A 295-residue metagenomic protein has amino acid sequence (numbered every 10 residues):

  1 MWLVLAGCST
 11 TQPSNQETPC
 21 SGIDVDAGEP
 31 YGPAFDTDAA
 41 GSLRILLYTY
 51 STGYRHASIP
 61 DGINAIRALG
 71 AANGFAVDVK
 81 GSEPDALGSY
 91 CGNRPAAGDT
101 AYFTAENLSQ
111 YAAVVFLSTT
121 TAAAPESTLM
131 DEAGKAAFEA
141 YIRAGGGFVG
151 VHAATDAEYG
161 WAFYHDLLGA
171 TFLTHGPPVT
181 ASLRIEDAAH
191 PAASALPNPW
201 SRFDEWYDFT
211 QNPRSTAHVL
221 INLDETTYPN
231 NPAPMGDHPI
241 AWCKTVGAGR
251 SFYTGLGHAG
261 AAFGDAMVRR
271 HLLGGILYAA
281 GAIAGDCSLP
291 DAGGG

Functional and structural regions predicted by a protein language model:
V4-G7: C-terminal motif of bacterial Sec signal peptides marking the signal peptidase cleavage site
P13-A40, A57-P60, N64-F75, G81-S82 (+3 more regions): Extracellular ligand-binding/catalytic regions of CAZymes and related secreted enzymes and adhesion modules
L43: Nucleotide donor/acceptor-binding cores
L46-L47, Y54-G150, A154-D156: Helical hinge/lid and interdomain linker segments adjacent to catalytic or ligand-binding clefts that mediate domain
L47-T49, L220-N222, S251-L256: Active-site-proximal beta-strand elements of phosphoester/diester hydrolases
Y50, L117-T121, L256-G257, A280: Cell-envelope and extracellular/periplasmic
T120-N198: A glycine-rich, often tryptophan-bearing local segment used as a flexible ligand/cofactor-contacting loop or short
A170-G247: Catalytic beta-strand/loop cores that center a nucleophilic Ser/Cys/Thr and support acyl-enzyme chemistry
